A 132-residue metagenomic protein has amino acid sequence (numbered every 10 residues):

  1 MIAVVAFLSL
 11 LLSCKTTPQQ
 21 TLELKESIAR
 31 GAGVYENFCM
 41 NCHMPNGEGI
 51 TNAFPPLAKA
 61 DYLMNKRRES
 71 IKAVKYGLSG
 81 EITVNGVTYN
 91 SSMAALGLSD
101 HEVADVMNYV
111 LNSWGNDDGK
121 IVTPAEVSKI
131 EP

Functional and structural regions predicted by a protein language model:
M1-V5: Sec-dependent signal peptide recognition, specifically the positively charged N-region followed immediately by
L10-S13: C-terminal motif of bacterial Sec signal peptides marking the signal peptidase cleavage site
K15-V34: Electrostatic cytochrome c docking/interface patches
T17, P45-N46: Cys/His-rich metal-chelating microdomains
G31-P45, V106, V110: The canonical Cys-X-X-Cys-His
T51-A58, S79-E131: Axial heme c-ligation environment in periplasmic c-type cytochrome domains
K59-K66: Conserved helix-turn-beta segment immediately C-terminal to the redox Cys motif in thioredoxin-like folds
